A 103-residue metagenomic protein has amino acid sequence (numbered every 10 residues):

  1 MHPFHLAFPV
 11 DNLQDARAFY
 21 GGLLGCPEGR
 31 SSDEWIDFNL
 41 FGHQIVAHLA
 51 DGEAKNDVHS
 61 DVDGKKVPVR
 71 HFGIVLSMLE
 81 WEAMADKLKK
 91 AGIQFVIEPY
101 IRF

Functional and structural regions predicted by a protein language model:
M1-H2, C26-M78, E82-F103: Vicinal oxygen chelate
V10-N12, F103: Conserved beta-strand-loop-alpha-helix junction that forms the acyl-donor binding cleft
A16-G21, L88: Conserved active-site tyrosine of GNAT-family acetyltransferases
